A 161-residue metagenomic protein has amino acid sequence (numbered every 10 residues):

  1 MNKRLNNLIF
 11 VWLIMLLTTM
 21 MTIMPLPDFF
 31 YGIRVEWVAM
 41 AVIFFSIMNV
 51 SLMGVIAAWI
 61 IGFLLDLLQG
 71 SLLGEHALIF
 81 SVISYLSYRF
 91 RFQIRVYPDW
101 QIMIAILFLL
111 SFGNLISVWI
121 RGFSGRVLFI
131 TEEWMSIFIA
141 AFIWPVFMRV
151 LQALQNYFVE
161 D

Functional and structural regions predicted by a protein language model:
M1-D161: Terminal, non-globular segments
